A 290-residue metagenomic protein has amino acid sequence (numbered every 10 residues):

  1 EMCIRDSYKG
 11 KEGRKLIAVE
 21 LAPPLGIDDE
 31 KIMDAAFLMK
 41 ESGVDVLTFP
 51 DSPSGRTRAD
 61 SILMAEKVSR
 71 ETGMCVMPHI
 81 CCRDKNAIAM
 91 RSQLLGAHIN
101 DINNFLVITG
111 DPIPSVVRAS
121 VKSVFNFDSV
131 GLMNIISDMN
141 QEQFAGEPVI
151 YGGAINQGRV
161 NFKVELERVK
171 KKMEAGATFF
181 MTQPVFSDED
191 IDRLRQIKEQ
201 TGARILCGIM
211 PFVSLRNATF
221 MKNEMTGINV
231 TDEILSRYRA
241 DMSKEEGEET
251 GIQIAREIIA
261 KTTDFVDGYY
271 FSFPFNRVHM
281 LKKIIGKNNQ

Functional and structural regions predicted by a protein language model:
E1-I4: Short, small-residue-biased leader/transition segments that mark boundaries at the very start of proteins
S7, D28-D29, G55-K67, N86-S92 (+4 more regions): Active-site-adjacent beta->alpha loops and helix N-cap segments on the catalytic face of soluble alpha/beta enzymes
L16-K31, V76-I88, V149-V164, A240-Q253: Active-site mouth loops of central-metabolism enzymes
I17-P23, L47-F49, V76-I80, F105-V107 (+5 more regions): Hydrophobic faces of well-ordered beta-strands that scaffold small-molecule active sites in alpha/beta enzyme cores
D34-P50, E174-G176: Catalytic domains of carbohydrate-active enzymes, especially glycoside hydrolases
N104-L166, A175, R195, Q200-E224 (+1 more regions): Conserved anion-binding
G208-D264: Catalytic-face loop-and-helix region of soluble metabolic enzyme cores
E246-N288: C-terminal extensions of enzymes
